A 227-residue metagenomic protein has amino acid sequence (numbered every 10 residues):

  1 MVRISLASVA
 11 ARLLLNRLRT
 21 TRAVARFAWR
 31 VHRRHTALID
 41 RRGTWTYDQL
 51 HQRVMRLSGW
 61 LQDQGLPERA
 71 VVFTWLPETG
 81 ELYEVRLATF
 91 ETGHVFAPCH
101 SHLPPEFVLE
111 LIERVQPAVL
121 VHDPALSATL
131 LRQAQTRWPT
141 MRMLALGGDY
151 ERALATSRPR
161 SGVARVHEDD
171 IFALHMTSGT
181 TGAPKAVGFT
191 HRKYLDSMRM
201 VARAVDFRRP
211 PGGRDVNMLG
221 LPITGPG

Functional and structural regions predicted by a protein language model:
M1-R19: Flexible, non-catalytic linker and terminal segments flanking ANL/adenylate-forming cores
L13-L15, R34-P67, F73-T79, Y83 (+2 more regions): Conserved AMP-binding/adenylate-forming core of the ANL superfamily
F27-V31, Q64, P77-G80, L221-G225: AMP-binding (ANL) adenylation modules
L61-P67, R160-D170, L174-L221: Conserved adenylate-forming
F73-W75, L82, R86, F90-V119 (+2 more regions): Short beta-strand->loop structural element characteristic of the AMP-binding/adenylate-forming
A97, L103-Q133, A155-T156, S197-M218: Conserved ATP-dependent adenylate/AMP-binding module captured primarily in the ANL superfamily
A125-D169, A183, L195: ANL superfamily adenylate-forming
